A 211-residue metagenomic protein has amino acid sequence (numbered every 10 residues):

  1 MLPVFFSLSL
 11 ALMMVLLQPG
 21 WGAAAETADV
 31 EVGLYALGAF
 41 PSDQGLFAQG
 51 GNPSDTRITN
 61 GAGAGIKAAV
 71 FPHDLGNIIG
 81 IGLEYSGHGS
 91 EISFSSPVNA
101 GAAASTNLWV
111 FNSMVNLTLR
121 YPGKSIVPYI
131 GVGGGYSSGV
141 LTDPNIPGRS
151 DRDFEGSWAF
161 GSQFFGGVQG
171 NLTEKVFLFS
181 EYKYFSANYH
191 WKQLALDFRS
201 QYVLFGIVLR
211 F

Functional and structural regions predicted by a protein language model:
M1-A28: Cleavable N-terminal export/targeting peptides
G20-P72, L204-F211: Short glycine/proline- and aromatic-enriched beta-strand/turn motifs that initiate or cap beta-hairpins
W21-V30, H73-I79, P122-V127, L172-K175: Short loop/turn motifs that connect adjacent beta-strands in outer-membrane beta-barrel proteins
A28, I58-A64, N107-S113, I126 (+2 more regions): Residues that define the transmembrane beta-barrel architecture of outer-membrane proteins
F40, I66-I146, Q201-F211: Gram-negative (and chloroplast) outer-membrane scaffold detector with strong preference for beta-barrel transmembrane
D43-F47, N52-S54, I78, Y85-S90 (+2 more regions): Predominantly the C-terminal beta-signal and adjacent terminal strand-loop region of outer-membrane beta-barrel
Q49-T56, V98-T106, P147-F154, Y189-A195: Extracellular loop and loop/strand-boundary signature of outer-membrane beta-barrel proteins
Y129-F179: A charged, solvent-exposed segment within the mature domains of Sec-exported extracytoplasmic proteins
